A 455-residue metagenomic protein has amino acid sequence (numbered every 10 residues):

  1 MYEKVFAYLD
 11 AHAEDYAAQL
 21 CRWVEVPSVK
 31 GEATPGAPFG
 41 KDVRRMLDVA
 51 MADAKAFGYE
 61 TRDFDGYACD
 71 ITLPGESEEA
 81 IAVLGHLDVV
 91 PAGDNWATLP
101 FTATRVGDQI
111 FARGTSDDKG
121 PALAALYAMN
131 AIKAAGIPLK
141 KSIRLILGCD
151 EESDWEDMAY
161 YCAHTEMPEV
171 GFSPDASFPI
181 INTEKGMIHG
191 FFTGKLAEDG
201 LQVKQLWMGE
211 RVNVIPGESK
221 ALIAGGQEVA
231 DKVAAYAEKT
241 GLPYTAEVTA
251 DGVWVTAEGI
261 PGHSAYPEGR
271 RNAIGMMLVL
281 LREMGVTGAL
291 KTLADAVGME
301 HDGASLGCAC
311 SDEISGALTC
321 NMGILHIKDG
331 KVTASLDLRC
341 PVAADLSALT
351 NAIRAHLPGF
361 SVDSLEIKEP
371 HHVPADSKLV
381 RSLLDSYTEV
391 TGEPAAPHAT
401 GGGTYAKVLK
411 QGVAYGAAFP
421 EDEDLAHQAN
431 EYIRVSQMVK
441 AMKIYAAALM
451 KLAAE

Functional and structural regions predicted by a protein language model:
M1-A82, V89-A92, T333-S335, I433 (+1 more regions): N-terminal helical capping/dimerization or prosegment-like subdomains of hydrolases acting on amide or phosphate bonds
E60, E78-L147, S153, T165 (+3 more regions): Active-site metal-coordination/substrate-binding segment of hydrolases, especially metallo-dependent peptidases
R62, E258-D329, S335, R339-N351 (+1 more regions): An extended, acidic, His-containing surface patch that forms the Zn2+-binding/catalytic region of metallohydrolases
L87-V89, I143-S153, D175-P179, E210 (+1 more regions): Acidic, glycine-rich active-site loops and adjacent beta-strand->loop/helix elements that engage anionic groups
D88, Y236-Y244, M284, A355-F360 (+1 more regions): A common structural junction motif
P91-R105, F192-E198, E247-A257, P358 (+1 more regions): Acidic-glycine-rich active-site phosphate/pyrophosphate-binding loop
A122-I132, Y161, I223, M277-L281 (+2 more regions): Buried hydrophobic packing segments
E152, M158-Y160, H164-P341: Midchain, well-structured core segments that form catalytic/ion-binding scaffolds
